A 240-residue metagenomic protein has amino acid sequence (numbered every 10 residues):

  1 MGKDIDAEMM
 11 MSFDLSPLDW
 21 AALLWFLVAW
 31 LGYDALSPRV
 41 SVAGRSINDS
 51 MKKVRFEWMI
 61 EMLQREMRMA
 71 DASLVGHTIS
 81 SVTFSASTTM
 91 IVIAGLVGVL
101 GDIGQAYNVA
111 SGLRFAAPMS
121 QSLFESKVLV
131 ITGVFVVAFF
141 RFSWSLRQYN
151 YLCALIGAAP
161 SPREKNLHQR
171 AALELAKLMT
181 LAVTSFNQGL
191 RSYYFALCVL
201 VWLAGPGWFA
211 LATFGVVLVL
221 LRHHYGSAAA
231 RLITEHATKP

Functional and structural regions predicted by a protein language model:
M1-S16: Short, strongly hydrophobic alpha-helical membrane anchors
M10-S12, M90-A117, W202-A210, V216-L221: Juxtamembrane "helix exit" motif at the C-terminal ends of alpha-helical transmembrane segments in multi-pass membrane
F13-L24, F115-I131, P206-L211: Hydrophobic alpha-helical transmembrane segments
D19-I47, T83-V97, V128-N150, Y194: Hydrophobic alpha-helical membrane-embedded segments
S37-T78: Membrane-interface amphipathic/juxtamembrane segments adjacent to transmembrane helices
D71-V97, F124, V128, L181-A210: Transmembrane alpha-helical segments and their cytosolic interface motifs in multi-pass membrane proteins
G76, Y151-A158, K177-T184: Short amphipathic alpha-helical coupling elements at transmembrane boundaries
G157-A176, T180, H223-P240: Cytosolic/matrix-facing juxtamembrane and C-terminal tails of multi-pass cellular membrane proteins
